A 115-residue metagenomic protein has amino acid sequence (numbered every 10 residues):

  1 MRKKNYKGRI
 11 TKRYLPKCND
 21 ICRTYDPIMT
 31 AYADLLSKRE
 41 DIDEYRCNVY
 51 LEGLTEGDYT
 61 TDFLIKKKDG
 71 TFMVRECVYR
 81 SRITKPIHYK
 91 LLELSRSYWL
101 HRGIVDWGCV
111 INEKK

Functional and structural regions predicted by a protein language model:
M1-K115: Electrostatic, structured charged patches in enzyme active sites and in nucleic-acid/phosphate-binding
